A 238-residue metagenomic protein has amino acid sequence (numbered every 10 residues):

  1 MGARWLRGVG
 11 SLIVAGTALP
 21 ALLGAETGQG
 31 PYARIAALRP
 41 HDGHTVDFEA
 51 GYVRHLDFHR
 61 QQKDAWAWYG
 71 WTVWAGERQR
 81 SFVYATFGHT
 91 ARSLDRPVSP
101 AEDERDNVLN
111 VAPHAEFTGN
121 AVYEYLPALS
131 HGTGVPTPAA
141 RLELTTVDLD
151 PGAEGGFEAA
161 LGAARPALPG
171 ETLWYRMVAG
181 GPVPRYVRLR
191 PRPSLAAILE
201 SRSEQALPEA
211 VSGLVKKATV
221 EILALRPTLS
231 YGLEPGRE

Functional and structural regions predicted by a protein language model:
M1-I13: Bacterial N-terminal signal peptides that target proteins for export
L19-E238: Short S/T/G/P-rich N-terminal loop/turn motif that feeds into the first structured element of a domain
